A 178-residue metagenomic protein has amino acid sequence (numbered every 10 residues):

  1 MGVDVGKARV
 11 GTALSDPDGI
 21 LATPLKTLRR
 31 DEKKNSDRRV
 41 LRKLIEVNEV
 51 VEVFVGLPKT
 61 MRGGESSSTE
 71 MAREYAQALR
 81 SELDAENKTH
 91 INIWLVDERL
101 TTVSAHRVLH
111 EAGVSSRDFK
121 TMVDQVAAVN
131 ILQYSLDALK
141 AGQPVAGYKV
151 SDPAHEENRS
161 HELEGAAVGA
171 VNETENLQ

Functional and structural regions predicted by a protein language model:
G2-D4: Short glycine-aspartate micro-motif
K7-R9, A13-Q178: Phosphate- and other anionic-substrate recognition elements at nucleic-acid/protein interfaces
